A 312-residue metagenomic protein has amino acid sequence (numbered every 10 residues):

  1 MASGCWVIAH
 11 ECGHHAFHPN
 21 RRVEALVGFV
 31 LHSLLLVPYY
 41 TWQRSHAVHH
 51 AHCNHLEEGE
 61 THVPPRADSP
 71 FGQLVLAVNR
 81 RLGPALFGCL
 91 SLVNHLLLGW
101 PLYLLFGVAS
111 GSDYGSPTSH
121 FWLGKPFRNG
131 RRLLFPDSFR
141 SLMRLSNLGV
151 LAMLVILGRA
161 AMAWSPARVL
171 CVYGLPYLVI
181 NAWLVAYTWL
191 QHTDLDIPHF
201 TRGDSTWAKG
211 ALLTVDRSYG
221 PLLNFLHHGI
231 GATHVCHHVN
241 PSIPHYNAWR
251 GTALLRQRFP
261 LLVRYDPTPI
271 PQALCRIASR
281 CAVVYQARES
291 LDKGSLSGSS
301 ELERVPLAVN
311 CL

Functional and structural regions predicted by a protein language model:
M1, S33-L175, H245-L312: Non-catalytic, topology-defining segments of multipass membrane proteins
M1-I8, L26-Y40, G174-L178, L222-L223 (+1 more regions): Membrane-embedded alpha-helical segments that form the functional core of polytopic membrane enzymes, especially those
A2-R21, W42-L56, Y187, Q191-L195 (+1 more regions): Acidic (Asp/Glu-rich) catalytic motifs at the cytosolic membrane interface
P19-L26, S165-R168, P221-L222: Membrane-helix interface segments
F29, L151-L154, N181-L184: Hydrophobic transmembrane alpha-helices of multi-pass small-molecule transporters
N181-L223: Membrane-interfacial segments at transmembrane helix termini in multi-pass membrane proteins
N224-R258: C-terminal, well-structured subdomains that either form a transmembrane helix-short loop-helix hairpin in multi-pass
